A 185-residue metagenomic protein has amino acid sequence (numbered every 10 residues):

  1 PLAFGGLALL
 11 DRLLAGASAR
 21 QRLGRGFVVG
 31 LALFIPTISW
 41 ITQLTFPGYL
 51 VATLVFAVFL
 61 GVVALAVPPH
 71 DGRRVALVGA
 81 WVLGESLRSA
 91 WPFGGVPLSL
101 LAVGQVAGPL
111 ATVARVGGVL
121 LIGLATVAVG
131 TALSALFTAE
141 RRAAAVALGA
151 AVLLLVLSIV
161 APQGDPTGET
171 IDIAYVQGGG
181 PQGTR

Functional and structural regions predicted by a protein language model:
P1-G164, G183: Membrane-embedded alpha-helical bundles of multi-pass enzymes that act on lipidic or dolichyl-linked glycan substrates
A161-R185: Soluble catalytic regions of membrane-associated enzymes that act on cell-envelope and secretory-pathway components
